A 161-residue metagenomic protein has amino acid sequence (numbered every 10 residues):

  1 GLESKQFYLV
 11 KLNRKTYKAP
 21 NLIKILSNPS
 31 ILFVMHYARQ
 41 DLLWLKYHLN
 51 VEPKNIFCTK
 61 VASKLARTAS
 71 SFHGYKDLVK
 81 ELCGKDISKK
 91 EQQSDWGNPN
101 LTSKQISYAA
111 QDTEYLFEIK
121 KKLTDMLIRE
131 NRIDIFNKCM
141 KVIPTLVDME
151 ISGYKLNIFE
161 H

Functional and structural regions predicted by a protein language model:
G1-D77: Conserved RNase H-like, two-metal-ion catalytic cores of nucleic-acid enzymes
V34, R67-S71, V79, Q105-Y108 (+2 more regions): Generic alpha-helical structural element
L45, L78-E81, D148-E150, K155: Residues within well-ordered alpha helices
F57-V61, Q92-N98, N137-P144: Short, conserved phosphate-binding/catalytic loop or strand-edge motifs used in phosphoryl-/nucleotidyl-transfer
T59-K60, H73-E81, K85, E114-F117: Residues on a specific face of well-ordered alpha-helices
R67, C83-G84, K121, D125: Non-catalytic alpha-helical coupling and interface elements of nucleotide-dependent molecular machines and regulators
D77-K104: A short, charged helix-loop
S103-H161: Mixed-charge, glycine-rich, non-catalytic linkers/tails in nucleic-acid processing enzymes
